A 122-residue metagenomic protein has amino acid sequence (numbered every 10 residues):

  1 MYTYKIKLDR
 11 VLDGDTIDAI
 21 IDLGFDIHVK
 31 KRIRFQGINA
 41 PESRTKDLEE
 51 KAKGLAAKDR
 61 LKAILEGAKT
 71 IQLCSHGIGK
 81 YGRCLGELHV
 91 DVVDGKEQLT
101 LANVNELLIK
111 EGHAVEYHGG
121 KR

Functional and structural regions predicted by a protein language model:
M1-R122: Small beta-barrel nucleic-acid-binding modules, primarily SNase/OB-fold domains and secondarily Tudor-like barrels
